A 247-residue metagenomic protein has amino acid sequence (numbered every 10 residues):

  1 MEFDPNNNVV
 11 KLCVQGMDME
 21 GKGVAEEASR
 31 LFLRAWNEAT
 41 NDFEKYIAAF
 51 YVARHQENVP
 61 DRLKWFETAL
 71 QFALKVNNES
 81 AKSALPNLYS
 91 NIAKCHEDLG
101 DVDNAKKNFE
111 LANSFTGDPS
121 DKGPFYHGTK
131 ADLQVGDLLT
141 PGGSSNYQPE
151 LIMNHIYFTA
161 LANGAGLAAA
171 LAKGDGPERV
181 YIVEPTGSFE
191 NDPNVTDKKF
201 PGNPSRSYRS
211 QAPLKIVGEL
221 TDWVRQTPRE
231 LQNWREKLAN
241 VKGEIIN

Functional and structural regions predicted by a protein language model:
M1-F3, R34-D42, A73-S83: Flexible helix-coil transition and linker loops at the boundaries of alpha-helical arrays
N7-R30: Alpha-helical segment of the N-proximal tetratricopeptide repeat
L12, Y46-A49, Y89: TPR repeat positional signature
G16, F50-A53, P86, A93: Conserved small-residue packing positions in alpha-helical repeats and bundles
A105-G123, G128-K130, N146, E150-N154 (+1 more regions): Conserved NAD+-utilizing ADP-ribose enzyme module
